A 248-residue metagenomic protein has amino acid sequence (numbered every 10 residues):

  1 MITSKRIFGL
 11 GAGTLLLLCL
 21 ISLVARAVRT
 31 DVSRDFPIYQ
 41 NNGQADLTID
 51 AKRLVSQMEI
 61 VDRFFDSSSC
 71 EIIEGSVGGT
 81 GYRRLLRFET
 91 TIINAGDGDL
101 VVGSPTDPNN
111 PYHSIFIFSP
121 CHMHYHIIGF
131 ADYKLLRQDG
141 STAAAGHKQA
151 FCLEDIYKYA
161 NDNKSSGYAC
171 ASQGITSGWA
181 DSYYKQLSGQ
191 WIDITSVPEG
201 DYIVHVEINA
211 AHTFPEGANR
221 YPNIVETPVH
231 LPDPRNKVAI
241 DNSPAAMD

Functional and structural regions predicted by a protein language model:
M1-A27: Sec-dependent, cleavable N-terminal signal peptides
A27-T80, D97-G98, R235-S243: Boundary/junction segments of secreted and surface-exposed precursor proteins
R29-G43, T48-I49, G98-L100, S141-A145 (+2 more regions): Beta-sandwich strand segments
G81, D99-A131: Short coil-to-beta strand junction motifs in C2/discoidin
R87-T90, I203-I208: Extracellular beta-strand-rich recognition modules
G129-P198, N209-A211, V238-D248: Exoplasmic/lumenal beta-rich domain surfaces
K134, P215-D248: Extended, polar beta-sheet/loop recognition surfaces of beta-rich domains that mediate binding to diverse ligands
D193, P198-V204, V225: A glycine-anchored, Pro-Gly-centered beta-turn/N-cap motif
